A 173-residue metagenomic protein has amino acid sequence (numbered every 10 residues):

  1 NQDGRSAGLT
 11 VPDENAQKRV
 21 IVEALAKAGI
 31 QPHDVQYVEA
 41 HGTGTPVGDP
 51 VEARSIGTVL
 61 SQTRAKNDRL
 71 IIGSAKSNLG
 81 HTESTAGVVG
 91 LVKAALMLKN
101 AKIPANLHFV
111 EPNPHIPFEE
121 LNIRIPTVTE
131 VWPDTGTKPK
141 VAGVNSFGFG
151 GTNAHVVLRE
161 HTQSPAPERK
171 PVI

Functional and structural regions predicted by a protein language model:
N1-I173: Condensing-enzyme catalytic core of the thiolase-fold
